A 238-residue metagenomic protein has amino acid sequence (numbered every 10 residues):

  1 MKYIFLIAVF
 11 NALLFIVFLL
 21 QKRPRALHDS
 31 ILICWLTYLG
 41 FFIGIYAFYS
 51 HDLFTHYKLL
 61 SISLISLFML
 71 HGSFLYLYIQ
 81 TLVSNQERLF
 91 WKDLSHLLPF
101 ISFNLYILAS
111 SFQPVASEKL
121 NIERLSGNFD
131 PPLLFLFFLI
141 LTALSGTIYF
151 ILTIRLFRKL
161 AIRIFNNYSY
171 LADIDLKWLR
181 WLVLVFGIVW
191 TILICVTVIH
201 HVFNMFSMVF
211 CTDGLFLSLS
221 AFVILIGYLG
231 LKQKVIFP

Functional and structural regions predicted by a protein language model:
M1-A12, L136-A143: Hydrophobic transmembrane alpha-helical segments in integral membrane proteins
F5, N11, L32-S50, H71 (+2 more regions): Hydrophobic alpha-helical transmembrane segments of multi-pass membrane proteins
L20-I31, Q80-K92, I162-L176, M205-V209: Membrane-interface helix-boundary motifs at transmembrane edges
I43-L64, I192, T197-F206: Helix-loop junctions on the outward
S84-Q113, F129-L136, Y170-F186: The cytoplasmic-loop to transmembrane-helix boundary for the fourth helix
L108-N121, R158: Membrane-helix interface motif
P132-F150, A221, G227-L229: Hydrophobic alpha-helical transmembrane segments
Y228-P238: Membrane-proximal linker segments that couple transmembrane helices to downstream signaling/catalytic modules
